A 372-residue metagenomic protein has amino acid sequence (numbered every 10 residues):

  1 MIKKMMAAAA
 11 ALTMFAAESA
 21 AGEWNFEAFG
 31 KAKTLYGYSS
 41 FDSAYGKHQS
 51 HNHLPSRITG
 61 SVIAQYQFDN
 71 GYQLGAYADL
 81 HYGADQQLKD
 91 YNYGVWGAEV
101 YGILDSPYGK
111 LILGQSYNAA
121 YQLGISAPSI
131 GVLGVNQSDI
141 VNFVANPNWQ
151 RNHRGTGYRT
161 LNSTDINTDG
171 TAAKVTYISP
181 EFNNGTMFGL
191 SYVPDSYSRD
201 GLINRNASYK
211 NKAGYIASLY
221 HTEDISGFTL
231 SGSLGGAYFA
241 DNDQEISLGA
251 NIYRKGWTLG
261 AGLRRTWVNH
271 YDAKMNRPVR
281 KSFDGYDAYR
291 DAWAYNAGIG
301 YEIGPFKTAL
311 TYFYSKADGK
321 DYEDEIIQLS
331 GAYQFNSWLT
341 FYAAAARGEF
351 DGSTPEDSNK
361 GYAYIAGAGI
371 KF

Functional and structural regions predicted by a protein language model:
M1-N25: Cleavable N-terminal export/targeting peptides
G22-Y36, Q49-S196, H221-E223: Outer membrane beta-barrel
E23, Q49-R57, Y93-V95, I166-G170 (+7 more regions): Transmembrane beta-barrel outer-membrane domains
T34-S40, L80-A84, Y117-A119, Y192-S196 (+8 more regions): Transmembrane beta-strands of outer-membrane beta-barrel pores
I63-Q67, D105-P107, I178-F182, Y220-S226 (+4 more regions): Structural signature of outer-membrane beta-barrel channels/translocons
G71-L74, Y108-I112, N183-F188, I225-G232 (+4 more regions): Repeated loop/turn-to-beta-strand initiation elements of outer-membrane beta-barrel proteins
K212-L329: Detector for outer-membrane/organellar transmembrane beta-barrel domains, recognizing the amphipathic beta-strand
A217, K360-F372: Outer-membrane beta-barrel "beta-signal"
